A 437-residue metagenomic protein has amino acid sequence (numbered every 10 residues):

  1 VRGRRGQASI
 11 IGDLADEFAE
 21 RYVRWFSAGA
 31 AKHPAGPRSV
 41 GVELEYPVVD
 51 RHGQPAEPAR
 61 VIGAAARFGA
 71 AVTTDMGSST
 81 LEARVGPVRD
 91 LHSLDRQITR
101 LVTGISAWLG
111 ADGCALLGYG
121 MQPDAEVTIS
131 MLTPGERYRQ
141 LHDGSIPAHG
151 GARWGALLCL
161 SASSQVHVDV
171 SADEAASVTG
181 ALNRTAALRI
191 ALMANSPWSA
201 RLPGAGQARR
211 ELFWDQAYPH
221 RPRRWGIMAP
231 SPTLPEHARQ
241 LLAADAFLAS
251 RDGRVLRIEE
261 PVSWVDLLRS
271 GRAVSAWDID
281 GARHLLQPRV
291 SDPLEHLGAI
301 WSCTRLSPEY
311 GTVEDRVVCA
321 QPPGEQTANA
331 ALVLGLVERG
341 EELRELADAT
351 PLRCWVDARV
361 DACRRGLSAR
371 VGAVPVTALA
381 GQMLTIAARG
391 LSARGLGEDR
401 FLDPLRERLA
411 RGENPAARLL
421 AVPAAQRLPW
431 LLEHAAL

Functional and structural regions predicted by a protein language model:
V1-E82, G86-S93, L157, S177 (+2 more regions): C-terminal accessory/tail domains of diverse enzymes
G63-S161: Well-ordered mid-protein domain cores that form the structural environment of catalytic cofactors
L101-G104, W108, D112, A181 (+4 more regions): Generic, well-ordered alpha-helical scaffold segments in large soluble proteins
G118-E136, T179, N183, A187-I190 (+2 more regions): Long, hydrophobic, well-ordered secondary-structure blocks that form the structural core and pocket-lining surfaces
Q122, V170-A172, C319: Active-site-proximal loop/turn and secondary-structure-junction residues that shape catalytic pockets, frequently
G144-S199: Internal, well-ordered domain-core segments that constitute the primary functional module of diverse proteins
